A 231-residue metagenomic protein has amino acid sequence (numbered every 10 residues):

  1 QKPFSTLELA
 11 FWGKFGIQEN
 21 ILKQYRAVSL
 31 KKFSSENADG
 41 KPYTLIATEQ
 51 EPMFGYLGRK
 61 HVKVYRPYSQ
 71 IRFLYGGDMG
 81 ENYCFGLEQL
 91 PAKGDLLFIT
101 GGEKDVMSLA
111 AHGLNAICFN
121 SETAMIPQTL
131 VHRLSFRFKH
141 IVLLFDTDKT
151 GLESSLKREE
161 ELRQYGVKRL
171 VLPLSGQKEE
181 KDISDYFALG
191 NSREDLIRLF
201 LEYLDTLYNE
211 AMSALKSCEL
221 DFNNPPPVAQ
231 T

Functional and structural regions predicted by a protein language model:
Q1-R59, Y75, E81-D95, R163 (+1 more regions): TOPRIM metal-binding catalytic domain and adjacent DNA-binding surface shared by DnaG-type primases
F11, Y25, Y65, F73-Y75 (+3 more regions): Aromatic side chains
K32-F138, S155: Phosphate-handling DNA/RNA-contact segment within nucleic-acid enzymes
P91-L97, E103-V228: TOPRIM fold recognition
